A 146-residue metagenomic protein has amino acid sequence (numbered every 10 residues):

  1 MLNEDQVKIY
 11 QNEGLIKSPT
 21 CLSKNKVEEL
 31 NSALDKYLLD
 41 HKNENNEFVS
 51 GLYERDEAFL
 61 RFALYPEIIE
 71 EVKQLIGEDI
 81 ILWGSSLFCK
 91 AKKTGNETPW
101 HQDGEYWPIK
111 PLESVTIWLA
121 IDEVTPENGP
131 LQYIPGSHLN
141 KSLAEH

Functional and structural regions predicted by a protein language model:
M1-I109, H146: Non-heme Fe(II)-dependent double-stranded beta-helix
N96-H146: Catalytic core of non-heme Fe(II) oxygenases with the double-stranded beta-helix
